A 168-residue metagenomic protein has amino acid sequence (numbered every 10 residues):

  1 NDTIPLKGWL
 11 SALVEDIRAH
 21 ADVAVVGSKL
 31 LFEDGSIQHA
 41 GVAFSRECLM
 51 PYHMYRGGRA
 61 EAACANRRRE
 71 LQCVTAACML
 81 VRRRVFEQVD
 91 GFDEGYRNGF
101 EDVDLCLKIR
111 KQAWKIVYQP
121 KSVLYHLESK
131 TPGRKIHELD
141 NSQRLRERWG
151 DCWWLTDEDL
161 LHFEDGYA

Functional and structural regions predicted by a protein language model:
N1-D2, V26, R82, Y96 (+2 more regions): Generic structural signal for small/hydrophobic residues in well-ordered secondary structure, especially within
T3-E47, K115: Conserved donor NDP-sugar-binding/catalytic core segment of glycosyltransferases
P5, V42, E101, R134-H137 (+1 more regions): Short acidic-hydrophobic sequence patches enriched in Asp/Glu that either
G8-V14, A62-D90, G95-Y125: A short, conserved alpha-helix in the catalytic core of glycosyltransferases
D16-H20, D90, I136: A general structural signal for stabilizing positions within well-ordered secondary structure
A24, D34-G35, E47-L71, L80 (+2 more regions): C-terminal, non-catalytic tails of nucleotide-sugar-dependent glycosyltransferases
V26-K29, Q119-P120, L127: Short glycine/serine/threonine-enriched helix-capping/active-site loop that flanks the nucleotide-sugar donor pocket
K29, H53-G58, K121-S122: Short, well-ordered beta-to-alpha junction loops that form the rim of enzyme active sites and present histidine/acidic
